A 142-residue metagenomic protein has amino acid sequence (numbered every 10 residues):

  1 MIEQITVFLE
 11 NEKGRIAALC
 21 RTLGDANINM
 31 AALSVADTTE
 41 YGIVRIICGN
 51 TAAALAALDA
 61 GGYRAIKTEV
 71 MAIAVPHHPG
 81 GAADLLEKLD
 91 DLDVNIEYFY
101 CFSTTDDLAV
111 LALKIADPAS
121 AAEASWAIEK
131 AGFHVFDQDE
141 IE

Functional and structural regions predicted by a protein language model:
M1-E142: A conserved regulatory-domain signal marking ACT and ACT-like small-molecule sensing domains and adjacent regulatory
